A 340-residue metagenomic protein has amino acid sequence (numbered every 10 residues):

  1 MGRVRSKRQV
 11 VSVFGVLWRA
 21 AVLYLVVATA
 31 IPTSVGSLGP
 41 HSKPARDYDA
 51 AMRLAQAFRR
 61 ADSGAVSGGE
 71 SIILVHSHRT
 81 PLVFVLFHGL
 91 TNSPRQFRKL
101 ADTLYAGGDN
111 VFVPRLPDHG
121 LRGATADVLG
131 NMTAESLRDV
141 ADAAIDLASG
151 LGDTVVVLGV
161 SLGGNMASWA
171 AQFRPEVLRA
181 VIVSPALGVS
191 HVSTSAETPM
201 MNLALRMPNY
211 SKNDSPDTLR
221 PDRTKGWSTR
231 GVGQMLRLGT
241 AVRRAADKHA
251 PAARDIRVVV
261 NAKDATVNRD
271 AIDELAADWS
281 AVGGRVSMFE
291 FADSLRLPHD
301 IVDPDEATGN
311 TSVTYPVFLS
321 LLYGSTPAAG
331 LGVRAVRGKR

Functional and structural regions predicted by a protein language model:
G2-A51: N-terminal membrane-anchoring alpha-helices
L38-R79: N-terminal cap/lid segment of alpha/beta-hydrolase-fold proteins
A65-H119: Short, surface-exposed "cap/lid" segments of acyl-processing enzymes
V75-H78, R223-L295, G309-V333, R337: Serine-hydrolase catalytic core
R122-L151: Catalytic nucleophile-loop/oxyanion-hole region of alpha/beta-hydrolase and closely related hydrolase-like folds
L158-G163, A167: Gly/Ala-rich beta-loop-alpha elbow adjacent to hydrolase catalytic centers
V181-V192: Active-site nucleophile loop of the alpha/beta-hydrolase fold
